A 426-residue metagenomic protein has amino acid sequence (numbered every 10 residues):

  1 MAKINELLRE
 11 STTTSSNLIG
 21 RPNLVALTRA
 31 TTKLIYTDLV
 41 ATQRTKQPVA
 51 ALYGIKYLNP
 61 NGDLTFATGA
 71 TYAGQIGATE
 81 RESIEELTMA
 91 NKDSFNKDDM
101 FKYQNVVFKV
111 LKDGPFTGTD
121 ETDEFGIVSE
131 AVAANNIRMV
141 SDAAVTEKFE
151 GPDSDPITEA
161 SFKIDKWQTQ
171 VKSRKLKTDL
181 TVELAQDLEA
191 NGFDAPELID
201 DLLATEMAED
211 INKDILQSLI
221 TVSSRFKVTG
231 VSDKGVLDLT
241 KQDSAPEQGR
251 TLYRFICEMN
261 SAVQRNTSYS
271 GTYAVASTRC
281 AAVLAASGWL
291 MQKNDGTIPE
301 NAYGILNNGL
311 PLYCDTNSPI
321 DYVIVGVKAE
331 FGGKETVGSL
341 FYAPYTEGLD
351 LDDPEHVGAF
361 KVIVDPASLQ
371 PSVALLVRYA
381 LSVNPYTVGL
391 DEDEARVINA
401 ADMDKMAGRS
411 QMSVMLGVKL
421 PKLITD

Functional and structural regions predicted by a protein language model:
M1-M100: Extended assembly-interface regions of large multimeric machines
D38, E150, S161-N191, A195-D201 (+2 more regions): Sequence/fold signature of self-assembling virion shell proteins
T42-T79, I127-V171, L176: Assembly/oligomerization interface modules of large self-assembling protein complexes
K56-N61, T88-N91, K112-G114, K166-Q168 (+4 more regions): Short, flexible loop/turn elements at secondary-structure junctions
N61-F66, T117-D120, V283, V383: Short, solvent-exposed loop/turn elements at domain surfaces
R81-T146: Tryptophan-rich substrate-binding surfaces of secreted polymer-degrading and adhesive proteins
V182, Q186, L198-E258: Alpha-helical scaffold segments that mediate packing/assembly in large oligomeric complexes
T229-P299: Extended, solvent-exposed, turn-rich assembly/linker loops in the middle of proteins
